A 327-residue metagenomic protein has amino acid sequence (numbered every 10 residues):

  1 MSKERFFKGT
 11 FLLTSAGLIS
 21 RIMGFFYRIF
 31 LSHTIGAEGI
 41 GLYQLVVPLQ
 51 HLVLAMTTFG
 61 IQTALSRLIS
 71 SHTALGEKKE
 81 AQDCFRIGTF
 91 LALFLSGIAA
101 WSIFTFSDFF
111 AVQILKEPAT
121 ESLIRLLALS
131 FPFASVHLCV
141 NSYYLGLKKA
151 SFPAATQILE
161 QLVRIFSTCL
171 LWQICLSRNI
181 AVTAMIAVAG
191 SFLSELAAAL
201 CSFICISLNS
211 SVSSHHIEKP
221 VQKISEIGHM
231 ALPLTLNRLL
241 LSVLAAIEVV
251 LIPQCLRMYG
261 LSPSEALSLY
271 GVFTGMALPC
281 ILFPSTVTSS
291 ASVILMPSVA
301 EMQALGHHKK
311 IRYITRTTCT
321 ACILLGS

Functional and structural regions predicted by a protein language model:
M1-M23, K79, D83-R86, E218-L241 (+1 more regions): N-terminal membrane topogenesis motif
R5-S66, A100, S130-F131, N237-C255: Signature of the first transmembrane helix
F7, Q44, E77-F94, S102 (+4 more regions): Interfacial transmembrane-helix starts/ends
S32-L52, I180-I186, S225-M230, P253-L282 (+1 more regions): Interfacial/gating helices of multi-pass transporter permease domains
F59-A74, L282-G306: Helix-loop junctions and terminal segments of transmembrane helices in multi-pass membrane transport/translocation
I98-E121, S327: Short membrane-interface helical motifs at transmembrane helix boundaries in multi-pass membrane transporters
A134-T156: Membrane-interface junctions at transmembrane-helix termini in multi-pass inner-membrane proteins
T156-L170, R178-L208: Hydrophobic alpha-helical transmembrane segments
